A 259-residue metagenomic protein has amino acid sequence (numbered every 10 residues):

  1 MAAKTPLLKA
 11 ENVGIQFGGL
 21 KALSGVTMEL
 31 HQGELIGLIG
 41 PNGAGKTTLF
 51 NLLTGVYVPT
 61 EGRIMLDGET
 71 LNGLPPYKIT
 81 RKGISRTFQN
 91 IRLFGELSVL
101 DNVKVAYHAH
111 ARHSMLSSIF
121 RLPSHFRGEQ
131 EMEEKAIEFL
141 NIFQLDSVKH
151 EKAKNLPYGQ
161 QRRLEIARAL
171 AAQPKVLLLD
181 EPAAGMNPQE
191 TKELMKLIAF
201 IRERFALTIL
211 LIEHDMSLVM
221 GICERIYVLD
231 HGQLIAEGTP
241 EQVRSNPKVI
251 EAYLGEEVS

Functional and structural regions predicted by a protein language model:
A2-S259: Glycine-rich phosphate-binding loops of nucleotide-dependent enzymes
